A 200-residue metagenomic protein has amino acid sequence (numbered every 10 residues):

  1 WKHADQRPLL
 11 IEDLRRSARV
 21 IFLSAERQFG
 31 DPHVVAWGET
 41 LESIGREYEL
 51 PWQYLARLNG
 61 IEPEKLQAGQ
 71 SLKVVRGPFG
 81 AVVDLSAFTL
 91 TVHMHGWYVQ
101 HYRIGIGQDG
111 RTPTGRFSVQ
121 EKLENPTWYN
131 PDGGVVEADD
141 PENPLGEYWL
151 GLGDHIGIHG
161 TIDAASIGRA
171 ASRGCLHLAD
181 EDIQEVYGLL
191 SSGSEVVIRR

Functional and structural regions predicted by a protein language model:
W1-K2, A18, G45-Y48, W52 (+7 more regions): Sec/Tat-exported extracytoplasmic proteins
K2-Q28, P51-D84, R199-R200: Extracellular LysM carbohydrate-binding repeats and other cell-envelope/extracellular binding modules
P8, E12, E42-R46, Q53 (+6 more regions): Solvent-exposed, polar/charged alpha-helical surfaces in well-ordered, non-transmembrane soluble domains, broadly
I21-E49: Primarily a LysM-type cell-wall glycan-binding module
P32, S71, H101-R103, R116-S118 (+1 more regions): Well-ordered beta-strand positions in beta-sheet-rich domains
G38, G69-L72, G193-V196: Loop/turn positions that initiate beta-strands
R76-I162: Gly/Pro-biased beta-strand-loop elements
G134-R200: Exported/periplasmic cell-wall-interacting domains
